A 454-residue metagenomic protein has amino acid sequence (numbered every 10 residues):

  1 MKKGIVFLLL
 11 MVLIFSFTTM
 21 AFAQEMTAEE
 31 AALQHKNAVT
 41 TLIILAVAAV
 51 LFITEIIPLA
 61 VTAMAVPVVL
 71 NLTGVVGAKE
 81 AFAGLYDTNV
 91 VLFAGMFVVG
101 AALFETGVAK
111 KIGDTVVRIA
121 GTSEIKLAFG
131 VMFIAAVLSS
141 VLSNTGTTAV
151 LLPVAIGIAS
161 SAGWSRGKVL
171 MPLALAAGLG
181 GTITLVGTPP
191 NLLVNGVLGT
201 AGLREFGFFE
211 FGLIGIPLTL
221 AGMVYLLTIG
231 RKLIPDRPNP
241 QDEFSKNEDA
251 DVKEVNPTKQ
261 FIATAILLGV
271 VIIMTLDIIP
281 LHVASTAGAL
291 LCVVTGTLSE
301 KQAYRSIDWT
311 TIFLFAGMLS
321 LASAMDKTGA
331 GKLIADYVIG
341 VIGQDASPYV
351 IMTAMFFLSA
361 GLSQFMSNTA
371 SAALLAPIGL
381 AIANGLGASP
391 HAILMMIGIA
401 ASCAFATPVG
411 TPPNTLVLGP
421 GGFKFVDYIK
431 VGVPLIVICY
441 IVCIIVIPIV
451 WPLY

Functional and structural regions predicted by a protein language model:
M1-L92, V98, E210-D336, M352 (+3 more regions): Hydrophobic transmembrane alpha-helices of multi-pass small-molecule transporters
K2, V99, S161-L175, G180-N247 (+2 more regions): Juxtamembrane and boundary regions of transmembrane helices in multi-pass small-molecule transporters and channels
Q34-A38, I56, L85-Y86, L103 (+16 more regions): Alpha-helix capping and helix-loop boundary segments enriched in small/acidic/polar residues
V47, A60-V61, A65-V68, L72-S165 (+2 more regions): Membrane-embedded alpha-helical segments and adjacent helix-loop junctions characteristic of multi-pass solute
A48-I57, I134-S143, L175-V186, I272-I278 (+2 more regions): Transmembrane alpha-helix interface/packing and boundary motifs in multi-pass membrane proteins, characterized by
A63, A94, M132, P153 (+10 more regions): Residue-level recognition of transmembrane alpha-helices in multi-pass small-molecule transporters/permeases
V117-T122, P172, F244-P257, R305-I312 (+2 more regions): Membrane-interface segments at loop-to-transmembrane junctions
